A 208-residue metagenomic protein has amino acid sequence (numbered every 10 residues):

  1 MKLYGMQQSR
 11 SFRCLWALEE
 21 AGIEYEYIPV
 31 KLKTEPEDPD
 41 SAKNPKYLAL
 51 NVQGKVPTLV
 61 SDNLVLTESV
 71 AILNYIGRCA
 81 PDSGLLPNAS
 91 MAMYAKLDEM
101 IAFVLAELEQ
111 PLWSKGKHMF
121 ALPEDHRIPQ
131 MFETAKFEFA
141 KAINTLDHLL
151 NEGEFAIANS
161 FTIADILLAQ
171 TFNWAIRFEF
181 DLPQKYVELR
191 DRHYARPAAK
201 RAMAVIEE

Functional and structural regions predicted by a protein language model:
M1-Q130: GST-like domain detector, emphasizing the conserved glutathione-binding G-site in the N-terminal thioredoxin-like
A92, M100, V104-P197: GST-like fold's C-terminal all-alpha helical module
A198-A202: Juxtamembrane membrane-interface segments at transmembrane alpha-helix termini
V205-I206: Exported/periplasmic ABC-transporter solute-binding proteins
